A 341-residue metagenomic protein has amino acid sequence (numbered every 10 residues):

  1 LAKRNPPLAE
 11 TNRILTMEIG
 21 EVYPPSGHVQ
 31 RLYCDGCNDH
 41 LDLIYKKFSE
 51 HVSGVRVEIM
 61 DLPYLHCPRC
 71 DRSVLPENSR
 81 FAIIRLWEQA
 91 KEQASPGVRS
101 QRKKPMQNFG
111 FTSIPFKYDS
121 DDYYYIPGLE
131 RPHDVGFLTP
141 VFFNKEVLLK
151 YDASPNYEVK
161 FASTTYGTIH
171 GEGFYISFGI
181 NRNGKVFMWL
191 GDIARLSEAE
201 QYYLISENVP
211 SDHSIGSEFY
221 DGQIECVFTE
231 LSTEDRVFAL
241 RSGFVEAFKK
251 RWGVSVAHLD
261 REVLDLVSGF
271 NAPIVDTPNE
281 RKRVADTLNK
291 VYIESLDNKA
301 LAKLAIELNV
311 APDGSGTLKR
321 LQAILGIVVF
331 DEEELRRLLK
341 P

Functional and structural regions predicted by a protein language model:
R4-P24, R72-S73, E77, P96-Y166 (+2 more regions): Amphipathic alpha-helical interface elements
E21-V29, R56-D61: Short, flexible, mixed-charge glycine/proline-rich loop motifs that serve as phosphate/nucleic-acid-contacting
H28-R31, Y64, S73: Residues immediately within or flanking Cys/His clusters that coordinate Zn2+ in small zinc-binding modules
Y33-I59, F81, F187: Short recognition patches in nucleic-acid-associated and regulatory proteins
S53-R69, E88-K103: Short microdomains enriched in Cys/His and/or Lys/Arg
S79-R80, W87: Short, structured interface segments
K145-S211: Interfaces and regulatory segments of ATP-dependent nucleotide/adenylate/phosphodiester-chemistry enzymes
